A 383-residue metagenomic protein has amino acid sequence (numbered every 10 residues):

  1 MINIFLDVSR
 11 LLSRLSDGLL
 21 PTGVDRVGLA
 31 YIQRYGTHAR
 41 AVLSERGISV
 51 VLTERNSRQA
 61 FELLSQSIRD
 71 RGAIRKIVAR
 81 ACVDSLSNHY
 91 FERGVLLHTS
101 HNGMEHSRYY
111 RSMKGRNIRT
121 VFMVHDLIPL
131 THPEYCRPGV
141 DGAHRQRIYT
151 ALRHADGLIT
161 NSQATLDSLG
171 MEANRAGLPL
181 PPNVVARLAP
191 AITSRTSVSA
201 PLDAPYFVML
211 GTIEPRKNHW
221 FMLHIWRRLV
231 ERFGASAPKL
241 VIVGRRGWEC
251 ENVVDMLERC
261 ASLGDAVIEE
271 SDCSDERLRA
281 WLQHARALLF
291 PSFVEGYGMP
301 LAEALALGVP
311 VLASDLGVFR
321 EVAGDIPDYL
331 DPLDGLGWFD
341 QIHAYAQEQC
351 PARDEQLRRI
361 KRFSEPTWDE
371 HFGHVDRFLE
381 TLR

Functional and structural regions predicted by a protein language model:
M1-R383: Carbohydrate transferase catalytic cores enriched for Leloir-type hexosyltransferases
